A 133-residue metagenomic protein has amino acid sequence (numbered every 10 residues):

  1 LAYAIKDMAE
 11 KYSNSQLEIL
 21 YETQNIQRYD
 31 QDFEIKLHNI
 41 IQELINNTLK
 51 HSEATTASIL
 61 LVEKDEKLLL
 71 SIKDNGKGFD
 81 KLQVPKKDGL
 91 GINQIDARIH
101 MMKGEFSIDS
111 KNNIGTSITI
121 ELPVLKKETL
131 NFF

Functional and structural regions predicted by a protein language model:
L1-F133: Coiled-coil dimerization/phosphotransfer module
